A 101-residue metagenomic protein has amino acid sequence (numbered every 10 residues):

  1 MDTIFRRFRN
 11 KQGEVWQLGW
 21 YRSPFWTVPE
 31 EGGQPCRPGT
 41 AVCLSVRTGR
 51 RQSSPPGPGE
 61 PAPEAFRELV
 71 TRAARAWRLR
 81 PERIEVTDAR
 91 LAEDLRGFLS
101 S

Functional and structural regions predicted by a protein language model:
M1-S101: Secondary-structure boundary/capping micro-motif
